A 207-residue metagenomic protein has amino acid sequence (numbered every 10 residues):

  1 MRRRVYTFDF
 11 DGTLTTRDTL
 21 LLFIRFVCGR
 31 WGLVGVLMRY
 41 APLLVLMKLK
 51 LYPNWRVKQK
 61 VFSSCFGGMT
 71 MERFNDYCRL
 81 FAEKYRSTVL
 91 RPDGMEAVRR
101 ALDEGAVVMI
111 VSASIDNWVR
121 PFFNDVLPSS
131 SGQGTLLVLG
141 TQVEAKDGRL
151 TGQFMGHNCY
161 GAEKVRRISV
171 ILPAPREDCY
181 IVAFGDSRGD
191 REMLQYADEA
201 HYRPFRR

Functional and structural regions predicted by a protein language model:
M1-K50: Active-site neighborhood of HAD-like aspartate-dependent phosphohydrolases
R3, D76, E83-R207: C-terminal cap/substrate-recognition subdomain and adjoining C-terminal extension of metal-dependent phosphatase-like
R17-L20, N54-W55, Q59, M71: Alpha-helix initiation and N-capping motif
R30-G32, L51-Y52, E72, P92-M95 (+1 more regions): Conserved alpha/beta cores of soluble small-molecule-handling proteins
V45-K50, V57-G67: Helix-loop "lid/cap" segments that line or gate small-molecule binding pockets
S64-C65, L80-E83: N-terminal, charged amphipathic alpha-helical interaction modules
M69-Y77: Acidic catalytic patch
